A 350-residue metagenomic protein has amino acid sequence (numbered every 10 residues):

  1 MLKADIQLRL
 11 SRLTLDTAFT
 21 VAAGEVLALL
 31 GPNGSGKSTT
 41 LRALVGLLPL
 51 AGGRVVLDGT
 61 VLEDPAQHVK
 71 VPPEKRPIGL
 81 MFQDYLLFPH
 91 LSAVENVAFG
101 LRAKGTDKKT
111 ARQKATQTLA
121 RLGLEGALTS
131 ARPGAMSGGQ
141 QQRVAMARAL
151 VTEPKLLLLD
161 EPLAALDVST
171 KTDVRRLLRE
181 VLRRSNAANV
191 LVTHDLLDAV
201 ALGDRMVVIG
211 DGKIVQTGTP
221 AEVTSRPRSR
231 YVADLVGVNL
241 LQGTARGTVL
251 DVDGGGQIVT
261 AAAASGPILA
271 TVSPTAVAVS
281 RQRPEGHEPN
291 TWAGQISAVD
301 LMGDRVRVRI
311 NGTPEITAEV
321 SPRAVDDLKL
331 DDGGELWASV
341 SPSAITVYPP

Functional and structural regions predicted by a protein language model:
F19-A23: Conserved hydrophobic segment flanking the Walker A/P-loop of ABC-type ATPase nucleotide-binding domains
A28, K70-P72, R76-L86, A98 (+1 more regions): ABC nucleotide-binding domain signature
L30-P32: The feature captures the beta-strand-to-loop junction immediately N-terminal to the Walker
S38-L41, V144: ABC ATPase nucleotide-binding domain helices that frame the ATP-binding cleft
V45: Helix-to-loop junction immediately C-terminal to a conserved catalytic motif
R54-R76, D107: ABC ATPase NBD Q-loop/coupling interface
P77, S92-Y231: ABC ATPase nucleotide-binding domains
D253-D300, P322-P350: Glycine/charge-rich catalytic "coupling/switch" loops of P-loop NTPases
